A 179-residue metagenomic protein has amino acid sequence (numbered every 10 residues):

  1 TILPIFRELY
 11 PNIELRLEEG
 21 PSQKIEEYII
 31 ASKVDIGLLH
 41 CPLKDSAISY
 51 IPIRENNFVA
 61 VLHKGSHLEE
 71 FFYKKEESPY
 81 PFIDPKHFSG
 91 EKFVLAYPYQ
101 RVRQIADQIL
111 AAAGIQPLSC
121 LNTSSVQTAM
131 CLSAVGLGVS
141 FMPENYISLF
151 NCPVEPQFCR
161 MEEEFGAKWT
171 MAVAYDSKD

Functional and structural regions predicted by a protein language model:
T1-S46, T123: Central regulatory/effector-binding core of bacterial HTH transcription factors
Q23, V34, L38-I48, Q104-Q108 (+2 more regions): A ligand-binding cleft/hinge motif common to bilobed small-molecule-binding domains
I29-I30, F88, C131-L137, V173: Hydrophobic residues within well-ordered alpha-helices
C41-P42, K64-G65, P143-Y146, M171 (+1 more regions): Short secondary-structure boundary segments
A47-N56: A structural signal for short loop-to-beta-strand junctions that line the ligand-binding cleft of periplasmic/secreted
V59-V61, V139, T170-A174: Residues embedded in well-ordered beta-strands
L62, L68-F71, E76-A113: Secondary-structure junction motif
Q157-D179: A late-sequence structural motif
